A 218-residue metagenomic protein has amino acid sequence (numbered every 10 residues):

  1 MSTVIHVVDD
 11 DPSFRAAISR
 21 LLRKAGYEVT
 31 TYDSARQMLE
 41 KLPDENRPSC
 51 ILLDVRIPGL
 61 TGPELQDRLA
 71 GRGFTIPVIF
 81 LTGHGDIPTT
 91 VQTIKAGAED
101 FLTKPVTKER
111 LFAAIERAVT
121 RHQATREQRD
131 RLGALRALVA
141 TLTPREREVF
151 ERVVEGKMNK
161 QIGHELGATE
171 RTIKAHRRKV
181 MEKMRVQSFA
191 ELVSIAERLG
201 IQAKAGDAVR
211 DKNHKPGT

Functional and structural regions predicted by a protein language model:
S2-F14, I18-L22, A35, I51 (+1 more regions): Conserved acidic segment of CheY-like receiver
T31-C50: Acidic, metal-coordinating helix/loop segments flanking the phosphotransfer/catalytic sites of two-component signaling
D33-S34, T61-E64: Acidic catalytic/metal-coordinating carboxylates
D54, T82: Active-site residues of response regulator receiver
D86-P88, L102, V106-I115, E165: C-terminal output helix
M158-E191: Recognition helix of helix-turn-helix DNA-binding domains
M181-T218: Basic, Lys/Arg-enriched C-terminal extension of HTH/homeodomain DNA-binding domains
